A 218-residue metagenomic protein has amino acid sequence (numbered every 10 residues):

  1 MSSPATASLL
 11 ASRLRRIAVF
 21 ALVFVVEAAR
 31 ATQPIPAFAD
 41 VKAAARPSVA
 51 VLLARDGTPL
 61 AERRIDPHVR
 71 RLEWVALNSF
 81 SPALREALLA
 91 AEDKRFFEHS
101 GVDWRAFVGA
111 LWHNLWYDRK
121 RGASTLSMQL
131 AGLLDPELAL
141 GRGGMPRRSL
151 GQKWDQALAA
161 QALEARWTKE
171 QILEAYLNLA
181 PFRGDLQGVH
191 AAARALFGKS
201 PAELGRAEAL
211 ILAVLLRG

Functional and structural regions predicted by a protein language model:
S2-R55, R95: N-terminal type II signal-anchor transmembrane helix that functions as the membrane-insertion/stop-transfer segment
P47-G218: Peptidoglycan glycan-strand catalytic modules in the bacterial/periplasmic cell-wall system
